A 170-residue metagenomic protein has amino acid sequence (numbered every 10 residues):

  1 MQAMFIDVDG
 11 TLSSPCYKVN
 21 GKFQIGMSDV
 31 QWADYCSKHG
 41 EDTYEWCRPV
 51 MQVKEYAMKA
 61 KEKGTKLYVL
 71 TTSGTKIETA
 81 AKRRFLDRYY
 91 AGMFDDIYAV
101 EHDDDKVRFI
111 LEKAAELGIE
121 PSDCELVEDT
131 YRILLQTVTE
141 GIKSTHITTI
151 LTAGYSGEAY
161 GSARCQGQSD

Functional and structural regions predicted by a protein language model:
M1-A3, T65-K66, I119-D123: Short coil/turn segments at beta-strand junctions that form active-site/ligand-binding loops
M1-W46: Active-site neighborhood of HAD-like aspartate-dependent phosphohydrolases
D7, L70-T72, V127: Short hydrophobic segments within beta-strands
L12-C16, N20, L67, K76-A80 (+3 more regions): Short catalytic/ligand-binding loop motif for oxyanion handling, primarily in non-cytosolic enzymes, centered on
N20-Q24, F85-L86, I142-S144: Glycine-rich, phosphate-binding/catalytic loops in enzymes
Y44, R48, V53-L86: Substrate-recognition element of Asp-dependent hydrolases with the DxDx(T/V) motif
S73-C124: Substrate-recognition "cap/lid" segment bordering the active-site pocket of phosphatases
R108-E125, T130-D170: Asp-based, Mg2+/Mn2+-dependent phosphohydrolase catalytic module
